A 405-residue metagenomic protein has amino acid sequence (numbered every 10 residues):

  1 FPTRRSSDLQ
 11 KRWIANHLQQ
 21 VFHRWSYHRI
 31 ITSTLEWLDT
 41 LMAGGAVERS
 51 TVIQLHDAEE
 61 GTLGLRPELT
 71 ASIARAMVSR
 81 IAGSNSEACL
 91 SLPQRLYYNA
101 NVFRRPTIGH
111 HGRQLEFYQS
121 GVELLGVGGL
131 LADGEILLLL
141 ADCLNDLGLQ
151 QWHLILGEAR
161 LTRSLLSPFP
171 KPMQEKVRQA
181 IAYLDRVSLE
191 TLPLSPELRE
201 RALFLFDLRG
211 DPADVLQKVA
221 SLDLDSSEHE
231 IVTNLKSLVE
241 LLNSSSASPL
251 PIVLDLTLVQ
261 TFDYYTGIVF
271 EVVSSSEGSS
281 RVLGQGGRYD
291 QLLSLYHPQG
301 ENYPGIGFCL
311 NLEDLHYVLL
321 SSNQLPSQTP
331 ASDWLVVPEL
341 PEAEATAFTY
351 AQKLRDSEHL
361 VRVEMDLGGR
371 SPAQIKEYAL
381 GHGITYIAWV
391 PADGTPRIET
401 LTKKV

Functional and structural regions predicted by a protein language model:
F1-S6, L115: Short, small-residue-biased leader/transition segments that mark boundaries at the very start of proteins
R4-L9, I53, S167, D263 (+1 more regions): Histidine/cysteine-enriched polar flanking segments
R5-W13, S26-R29, G61: A short N-terminal beta->alpha junction/helix N-cap motif
W13-W25, E36-D39, E48, T70-L149 (+1 more regions): Positively charged, Gly/Ser-enriched RNA/tRNA-binding surfaces
I30-E68, F117: Polyanion/phosphate-binding surface patch
T51-E60, P170-L194, S276: Acidic, His- and aromatic-enriched active-site or binding-groove loops in soluble protein domains that engage sugars
I136, E158-L161, A180, N234: Internal, well-ordered alpha-helical segments in soluble enzyme and binding-protein domains
H153-L165: Glycine-rich, mobile lid/loop segments that gate access to catalytic sites or pores
